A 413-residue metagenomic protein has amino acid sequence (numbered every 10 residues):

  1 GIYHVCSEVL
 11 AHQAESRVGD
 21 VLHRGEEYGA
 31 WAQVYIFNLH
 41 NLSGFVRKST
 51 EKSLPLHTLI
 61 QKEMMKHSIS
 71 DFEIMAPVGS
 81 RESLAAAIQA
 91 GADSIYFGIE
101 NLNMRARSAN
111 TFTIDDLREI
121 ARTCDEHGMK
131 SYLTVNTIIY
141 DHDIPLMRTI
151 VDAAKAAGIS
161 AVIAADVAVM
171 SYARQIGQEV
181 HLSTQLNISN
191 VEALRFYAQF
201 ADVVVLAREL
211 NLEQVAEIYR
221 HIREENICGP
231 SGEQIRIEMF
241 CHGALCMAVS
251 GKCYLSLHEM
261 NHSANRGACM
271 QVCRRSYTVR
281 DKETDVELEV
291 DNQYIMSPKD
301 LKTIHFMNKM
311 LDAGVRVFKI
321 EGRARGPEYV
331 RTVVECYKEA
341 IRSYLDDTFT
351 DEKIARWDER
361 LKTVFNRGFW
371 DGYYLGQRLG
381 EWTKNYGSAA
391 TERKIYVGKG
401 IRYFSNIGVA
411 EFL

Functional and structural regions predicted by a protein language model:
G1-I2, Q13, V18, G25-E26 (+1 more regions): Intrinsic low-complexity, disordered N-terminal segments enriched in polar/charged/small residues
E27, N41-L59: Short, low-complexity, charge-dense intrinsically disordered segments
M65-A90, S94-A106, I120-A121, D125-T137 (+6 more regions): Surface-exposed amphipathic alpha-helical tracts and adjacent flexible/coil segments at the periphery of soluble enzymes
A109-R118: Aromatic- and glycine-enriched glycan-recognition loops and surfaces that form the carbohydrate-binding subsites
M170-Q175: Short active-site loop/helix that positions an aromatic residue
S189-L194: Short, glycine/polar-rich helix-capping loops at beta-to-alpha or helix-loop-helix junctions that flank or form
